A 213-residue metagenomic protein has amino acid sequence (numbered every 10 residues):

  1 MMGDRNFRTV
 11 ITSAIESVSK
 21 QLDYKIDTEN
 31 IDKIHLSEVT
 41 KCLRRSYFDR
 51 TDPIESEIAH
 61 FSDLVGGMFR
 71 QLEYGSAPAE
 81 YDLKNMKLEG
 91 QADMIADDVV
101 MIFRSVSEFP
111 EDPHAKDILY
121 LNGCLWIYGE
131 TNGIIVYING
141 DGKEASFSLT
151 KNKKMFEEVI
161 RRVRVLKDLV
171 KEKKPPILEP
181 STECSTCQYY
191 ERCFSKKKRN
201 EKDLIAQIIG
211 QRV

Functional and structural regions predicted by a protein language model:
M1-V100, S107-A115, N122, A206-V213: Metal-dependent nuclease catalytic cores that hydrolyze phosphodiester bonds in DNA/RNA, characterized by
G3, F7, E57, K151 (+2 more regions): Non-membrane alpha-helical secondary structure
Y24-I31, V165-T182: Short, intrinsically disordered, charge-biased short linear motifs at domain edges
I31, P53, E57, P78 (+4 more regions): Generic preference for well-ordered secondary structure
L36-F48, K173-V213: Cysteine-cluster motifs in flexible loop/terminal segments that predominantly coordinate metals
R50-E55, G75-S76, G129-G133, S195-R199: Short helix-capping/linker segments at secondary-structure and domain boundaries
H60, I135-D141, N200-I208: Short alpha-helical "patches" and their helix-cap loops
Y81-E172, E191: Nucleic-acid nuclease catalytic cores
